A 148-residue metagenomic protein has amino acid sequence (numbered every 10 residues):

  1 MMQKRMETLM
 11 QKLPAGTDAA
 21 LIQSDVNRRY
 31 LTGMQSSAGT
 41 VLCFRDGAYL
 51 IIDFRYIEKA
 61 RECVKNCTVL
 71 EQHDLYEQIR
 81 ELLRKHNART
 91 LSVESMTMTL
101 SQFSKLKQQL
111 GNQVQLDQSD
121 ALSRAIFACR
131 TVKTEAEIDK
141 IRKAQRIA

Functional and structural regions predicted by a protein language model:
M1-I51, I57, Y76-N87, Q108 (+2 more regions): Terminal domain-start leader segments
E7, K59-N66: A short, polar/proline- and glycine-enriched secondary-structure boundary/capping micro-motif
I22, E71, E94-S95: Small/polar loops that bind or transfer phosphate-bearing groups
I52, E71-H73, D120: Short loop/edge segments at beta-strand edges and connector loops that shape dinucleotide/nucleotide cofactor-binding
I52-E58, M98-F103: Short, polar loop motifs at secondary-structure junctions
V64-E71, G111-Q115: Active-site regions of enzymes building and remodeling cell-envelope glycoconjugates
E77-A148: Flexible, acidic/His-enriched mid-domain "rim/lid" segments that flank
